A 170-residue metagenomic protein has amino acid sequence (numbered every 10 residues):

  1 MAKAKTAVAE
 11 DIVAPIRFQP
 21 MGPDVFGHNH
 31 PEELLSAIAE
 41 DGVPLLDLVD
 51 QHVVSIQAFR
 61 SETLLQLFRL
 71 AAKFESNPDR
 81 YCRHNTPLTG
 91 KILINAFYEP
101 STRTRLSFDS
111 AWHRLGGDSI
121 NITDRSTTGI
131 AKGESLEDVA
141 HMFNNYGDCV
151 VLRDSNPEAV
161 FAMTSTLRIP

Functional and structural regions predicted by a protein language model:
M1-K3, V151: Generic N-terminal leader/processing signal
K3-K5, A9-L106, S110: Positively charged, low-complexity intrinsically disordered leader regions
C82, T86-P170: Phosphate/diphosphate ligand-binding glycine-rich loop within oxidoreductases
